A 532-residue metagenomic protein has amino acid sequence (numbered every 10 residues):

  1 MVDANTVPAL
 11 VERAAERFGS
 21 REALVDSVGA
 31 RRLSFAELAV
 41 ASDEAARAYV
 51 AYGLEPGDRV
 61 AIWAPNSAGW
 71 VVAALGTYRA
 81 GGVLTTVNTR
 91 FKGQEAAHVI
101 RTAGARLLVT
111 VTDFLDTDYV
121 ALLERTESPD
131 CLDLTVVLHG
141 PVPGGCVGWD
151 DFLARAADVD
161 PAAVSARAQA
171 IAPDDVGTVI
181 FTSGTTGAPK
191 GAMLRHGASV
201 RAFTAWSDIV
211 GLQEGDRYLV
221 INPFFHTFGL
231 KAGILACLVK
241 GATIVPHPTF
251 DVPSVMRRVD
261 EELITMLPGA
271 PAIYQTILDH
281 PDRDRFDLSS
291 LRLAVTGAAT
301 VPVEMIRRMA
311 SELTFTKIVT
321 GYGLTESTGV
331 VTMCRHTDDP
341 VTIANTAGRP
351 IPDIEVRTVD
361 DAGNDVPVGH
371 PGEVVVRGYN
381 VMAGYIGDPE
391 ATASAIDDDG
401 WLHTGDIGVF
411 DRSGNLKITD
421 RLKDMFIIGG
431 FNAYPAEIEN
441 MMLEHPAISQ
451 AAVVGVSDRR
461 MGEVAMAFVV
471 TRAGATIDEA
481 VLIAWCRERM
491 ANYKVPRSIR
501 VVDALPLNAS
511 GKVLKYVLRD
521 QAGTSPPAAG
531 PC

Functional and structural regions predicted by a protein language model:
V2-N5, G19-E22, V147, A157-F181 (+3 more regions): Conserved pre-ATP/AMP-binding loop-to-beta segment of ANL
D3-A4, S20-S67, V71-L75, K92-A97 (+2 more regions): Conserved AMP-binding/adenylate-forming core of the ANL superfamily
R32-E37, A170, G177-R201: Conserved AMP-binding A3 loop
A51-Y52, G82-D151, A473-A475: Structural core segment of the AMP-binding/adenylate-forming
G81, V200-R217, F224-M266, H280: Conserved AMP-binding/adenylation subdomain of ANL enzymes
F91-R101, L108-D113, L267, G378 (+5 more regions): AMP-binding/adenylate-forming catalytic core of the ANL superfamily
D151-A154, E261-G269, L278-T342, E355: Gly/Ser/Thr-rich phosphate-binding loop
R349-D353, N364-A395, N415, A433: Conserved ATP/PPi-binding loop(s) of AMP-dependent carboxylate-activating enzymes
